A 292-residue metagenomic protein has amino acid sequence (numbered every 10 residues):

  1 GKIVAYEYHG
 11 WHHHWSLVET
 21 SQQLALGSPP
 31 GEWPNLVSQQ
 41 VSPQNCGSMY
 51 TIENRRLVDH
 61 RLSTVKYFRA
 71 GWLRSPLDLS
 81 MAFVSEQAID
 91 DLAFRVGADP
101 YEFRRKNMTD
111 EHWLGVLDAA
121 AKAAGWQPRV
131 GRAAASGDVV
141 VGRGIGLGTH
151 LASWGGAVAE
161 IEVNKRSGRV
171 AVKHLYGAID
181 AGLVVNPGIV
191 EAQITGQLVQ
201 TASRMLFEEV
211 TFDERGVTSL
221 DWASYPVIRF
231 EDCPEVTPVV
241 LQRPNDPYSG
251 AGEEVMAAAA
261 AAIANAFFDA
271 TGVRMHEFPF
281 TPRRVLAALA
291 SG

Functional and structural regions predicted by a protein language model:
K2-G292: Cofactor-binding beta-sheet edge motifs in enzyme active sites
